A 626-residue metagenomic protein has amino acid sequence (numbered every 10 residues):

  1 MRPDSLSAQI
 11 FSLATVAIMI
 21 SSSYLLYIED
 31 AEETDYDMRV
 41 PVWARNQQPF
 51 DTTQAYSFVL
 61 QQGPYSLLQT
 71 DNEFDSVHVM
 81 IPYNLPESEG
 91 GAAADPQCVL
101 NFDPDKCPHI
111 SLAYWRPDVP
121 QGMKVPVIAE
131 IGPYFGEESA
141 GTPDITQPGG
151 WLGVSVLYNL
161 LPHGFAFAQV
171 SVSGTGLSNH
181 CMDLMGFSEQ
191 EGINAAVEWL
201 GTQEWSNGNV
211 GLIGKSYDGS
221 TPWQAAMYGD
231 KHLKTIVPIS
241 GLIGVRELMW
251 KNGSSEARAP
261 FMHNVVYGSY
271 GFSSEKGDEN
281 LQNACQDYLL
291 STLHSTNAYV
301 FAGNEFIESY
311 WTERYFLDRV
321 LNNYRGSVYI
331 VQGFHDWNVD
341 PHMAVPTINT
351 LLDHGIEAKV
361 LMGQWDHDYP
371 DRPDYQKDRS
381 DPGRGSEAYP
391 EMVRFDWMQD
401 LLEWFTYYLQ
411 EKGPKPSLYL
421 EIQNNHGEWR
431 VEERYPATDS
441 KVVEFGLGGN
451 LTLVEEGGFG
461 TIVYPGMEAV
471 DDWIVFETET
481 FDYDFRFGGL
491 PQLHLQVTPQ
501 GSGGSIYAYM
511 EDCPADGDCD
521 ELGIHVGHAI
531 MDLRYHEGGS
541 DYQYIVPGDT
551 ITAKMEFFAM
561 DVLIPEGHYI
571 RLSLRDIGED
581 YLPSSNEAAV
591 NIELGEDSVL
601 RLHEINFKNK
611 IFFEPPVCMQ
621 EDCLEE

Functional and structural regions predicted by a protein language model:
M1-E33: Secretory targeting signatures
E32-S66, D75-N84, A93-Q97, W397 (+1 more regions): Glycine/threonine-rich phosphate-binding loop and adjacent beta-strand/alpha-helix elements that clamp
Y36-D71, P82-Y83, G91, E137 (+4 more regions): Accessory cap/linker subdomain of secreted extracellular hydrolases
E87-C98, D105-D118, V127: A short loop-to-beta-strand scaffold at the N-terminal edge of the catalytic core in hydrolase folds
Q121-G201, P373-A388, P514-A515, E579: Cap/lid segment of the alpha/beta-hydrolase catalytic domain
S188, I213-N283, L352-E403: A catalytic-pocket lid/entrance helix-loop region that shapes and gates access to the active site across common
E204-S216: Alpha/beta-hydrolase fold nucleophile elbow
Y324, I330-Q332, D336: Short beta-strand/loop motif that positions the catalytic acidic residue of the alpha/beta-hydrolase fold
